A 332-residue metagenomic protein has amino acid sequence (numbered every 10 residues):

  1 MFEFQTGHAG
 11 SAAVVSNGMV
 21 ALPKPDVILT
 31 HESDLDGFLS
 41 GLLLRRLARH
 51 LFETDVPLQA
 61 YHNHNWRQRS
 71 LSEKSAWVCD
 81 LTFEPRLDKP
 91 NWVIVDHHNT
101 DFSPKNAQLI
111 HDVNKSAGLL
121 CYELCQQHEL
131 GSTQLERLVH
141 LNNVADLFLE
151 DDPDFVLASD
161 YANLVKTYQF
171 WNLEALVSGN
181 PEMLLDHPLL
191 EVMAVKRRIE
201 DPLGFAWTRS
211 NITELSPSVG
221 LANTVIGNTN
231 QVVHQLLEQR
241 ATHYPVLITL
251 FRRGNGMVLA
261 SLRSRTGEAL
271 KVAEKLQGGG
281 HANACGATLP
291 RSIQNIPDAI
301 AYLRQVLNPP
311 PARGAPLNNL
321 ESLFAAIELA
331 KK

Functional and structural regions predicted by a protein language model:
M1-N163, G204-K332: Replace "Mg2+/Mn2+-dependent" with "divalent metal-dependent
D152-W207, N211: Accessory alpha-helical/coil subdomains and C-terminal extensions that flank or cap enzyme catalytic cores
